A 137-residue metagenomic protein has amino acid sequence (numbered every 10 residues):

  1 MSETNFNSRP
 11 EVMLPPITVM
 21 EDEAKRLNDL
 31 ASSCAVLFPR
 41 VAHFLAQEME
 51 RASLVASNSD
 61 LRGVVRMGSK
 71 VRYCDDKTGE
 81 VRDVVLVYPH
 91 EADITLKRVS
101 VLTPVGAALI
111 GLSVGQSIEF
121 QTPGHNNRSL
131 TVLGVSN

Functional and structural regions predicted by a protein language model:
M1-V64: N-terminal intrinsically disordered, low-complexity, charge/repeat-rich segments that act as generic
S2, S8, S32-S33, S53 (+7 more regions): Generic serine detector
E3-E11, H90-I94, L133-N137: Contiguous hydrophobic segments
Q47, R51-S69, C74-T78, R82-E91 (+1 more regions): Extended, charge-rich alpha-helical interface modules
G68-K70, K77-L130: Non-DNA-binding regulatory cores of transcription-related proteins, predominantly C-terminal effector-binding
